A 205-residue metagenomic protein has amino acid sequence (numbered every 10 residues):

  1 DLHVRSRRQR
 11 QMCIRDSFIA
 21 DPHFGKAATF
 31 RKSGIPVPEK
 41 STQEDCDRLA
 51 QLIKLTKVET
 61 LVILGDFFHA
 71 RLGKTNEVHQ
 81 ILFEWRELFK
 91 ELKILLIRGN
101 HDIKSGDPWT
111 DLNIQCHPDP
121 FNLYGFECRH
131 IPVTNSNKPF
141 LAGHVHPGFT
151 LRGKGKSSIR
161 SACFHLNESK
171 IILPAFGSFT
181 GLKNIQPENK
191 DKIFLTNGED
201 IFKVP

Functional and structural regions predicted by a protein language model:
D1-I14: Single conserved hydrophobic/aromatic residue that forms the stacking wall/gate of nucleotide- or nucleobase-binding
Q11, H117-Y124, A162-L166: Short acidic-hydrophobic surface loop/beta-edge motif
D16-H23, G125-P132, F140-A142, K170-A175: Active-site-proximal beta-strand elements of phosphoester/diester hydrolases
I19, G25-L123: Core catalytic region of metal-dependent phosphoesterases/phosphodiesterases, especially metallo-beta-lactamase-like
H23, F68, N100-D102, V133 (+2 more regions): Catalytic metal-binding/acid-base residues of hydrolase active sites
A28, F149-P205: Acidic, His/Gly-rich catalytic cores of divalent-metal-dependent hydrolytic chemistry
G106-W109, K138-G143, T150-G155, K183-I185: A short secondary-structure junction signal
T110-D119, N137-A142, E188-T196: Active-site regions of enzymes building and remodeling cell-envelope glycoconjugates
